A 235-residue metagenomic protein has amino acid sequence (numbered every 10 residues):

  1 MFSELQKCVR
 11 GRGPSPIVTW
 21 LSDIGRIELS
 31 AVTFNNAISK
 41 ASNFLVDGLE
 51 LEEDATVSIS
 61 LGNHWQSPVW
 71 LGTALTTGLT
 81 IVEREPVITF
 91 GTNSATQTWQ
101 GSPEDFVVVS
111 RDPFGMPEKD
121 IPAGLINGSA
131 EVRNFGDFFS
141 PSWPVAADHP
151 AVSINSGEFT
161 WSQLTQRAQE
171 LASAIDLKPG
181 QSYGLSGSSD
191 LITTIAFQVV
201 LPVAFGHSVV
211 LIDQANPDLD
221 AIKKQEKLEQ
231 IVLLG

Functional and structural regions predicted by a protein language model:
Q6-L29, F138-S162: AMP-dependent adenylate-forming
N35-S58, T165-G184: ANL superfamily AMP-binding
S60-H64, G187-I192: Conserved AMP-binding
T73-T77, I195-V209: Conserved short alpha-helical elements in the N-terminal third of ANL/AMP-binding
T80-G101, F114-I126, E170-S182, A215-G235: Conserved ATP-dependent adenylate/AMP-binding module captured primarily in the ANL superfamily
I81-E83, V107, V209-I212: Short hydrophobic alpha-helical runs that function as membrane-insertion/retention elements
F90, T98, D105-E158, V232-L234: Preference for solvent-exposed, low-hydrophobicity sequence contexts
